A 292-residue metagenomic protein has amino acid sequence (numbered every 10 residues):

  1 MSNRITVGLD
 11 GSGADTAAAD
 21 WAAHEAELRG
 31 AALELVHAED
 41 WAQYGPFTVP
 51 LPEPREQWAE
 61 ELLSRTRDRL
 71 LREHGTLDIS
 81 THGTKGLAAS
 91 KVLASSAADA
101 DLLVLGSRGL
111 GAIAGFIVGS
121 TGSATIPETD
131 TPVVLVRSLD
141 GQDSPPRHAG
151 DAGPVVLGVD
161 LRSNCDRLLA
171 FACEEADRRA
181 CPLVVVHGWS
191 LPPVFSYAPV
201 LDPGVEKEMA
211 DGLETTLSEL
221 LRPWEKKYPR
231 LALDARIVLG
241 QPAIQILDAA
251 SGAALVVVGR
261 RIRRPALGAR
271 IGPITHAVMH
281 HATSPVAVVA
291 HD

Functional and structural regions predicted by a protein language model:
M1, A14, L71-L103, L110 (+2 more regions): Structural beta-alpha unit
M1-P52, D151-P203, E225, A232 (+1 more regions): Small/aliphatic-rich secondary-structure junction motif
D10, R67, R108, D160 (+1 more regions): Short glycine-/small-residue-rich Rossmann-like dinucleotide-binding loops
A19, H24-L28, S95-P145, A250-D292: Gly/Ser-rich helix-loop-strand patches that form or flank binding pockets for ribonucleotide-derived cofactors
E34-V36, S80-T84, V134, V184-V186 (+2 more regions): General small-molecule cofactor/ligand-binding pocket signal
Q43, D143, P193, Q245 (+1 more regions): Generic structural signal for helix capping and beta-alpha/helix-loop junctions
P52-L62, P203-L213: A short acidic, glycine-rich active-site loop that binds or catalyzes chemistry on phosphate/adenosine moieties
L63, R67, S218-R222: A conserved short alpha-helical segment within the catalytic HATPase_c
